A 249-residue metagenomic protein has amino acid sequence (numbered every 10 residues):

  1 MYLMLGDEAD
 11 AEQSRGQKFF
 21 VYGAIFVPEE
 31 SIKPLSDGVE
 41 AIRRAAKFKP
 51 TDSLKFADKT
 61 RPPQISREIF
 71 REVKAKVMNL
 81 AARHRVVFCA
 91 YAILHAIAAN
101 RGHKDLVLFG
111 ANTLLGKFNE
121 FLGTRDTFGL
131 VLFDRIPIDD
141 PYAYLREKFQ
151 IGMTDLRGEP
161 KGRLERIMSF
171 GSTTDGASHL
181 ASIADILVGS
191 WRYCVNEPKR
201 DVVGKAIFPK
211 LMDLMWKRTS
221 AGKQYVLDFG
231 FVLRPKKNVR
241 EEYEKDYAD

Functional and structural regions predicted by a protein language model:
M1-D249: Phosphate-ester processing/binding pockets and catalytic centers
